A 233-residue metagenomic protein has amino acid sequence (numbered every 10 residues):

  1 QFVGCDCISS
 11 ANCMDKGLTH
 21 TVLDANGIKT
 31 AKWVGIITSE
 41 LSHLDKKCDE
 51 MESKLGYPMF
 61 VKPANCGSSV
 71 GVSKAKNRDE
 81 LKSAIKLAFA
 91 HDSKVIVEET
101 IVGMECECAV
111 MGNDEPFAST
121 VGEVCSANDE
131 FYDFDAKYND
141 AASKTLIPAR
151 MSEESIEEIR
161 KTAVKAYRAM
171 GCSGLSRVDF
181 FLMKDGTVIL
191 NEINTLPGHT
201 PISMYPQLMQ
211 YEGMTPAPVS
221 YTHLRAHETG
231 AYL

Functional and structural regions predicted by a protein language model:
Q1-S10: Short, acidic/small-residue loops that bind anionic groups at enzyme active sites
N12-G103: Active-site nucleotide/adenylate-binding loops and adjacent lid/helix of ATP-dependent enzymes
K76-K161, L182, T187-I189: Phosphate-binding site of ATP-dependent enzymes
E99, A109-V110, Y167-H199, M209: Conserved metal-phosphate-binding beta-hairpin within the catalytic cores of diverse ATP-dependent phosphoryl-transfer
V164: Short, basic/aromatic recognition patches
I202-P206: Beta-alpha-beta core module
T222-T229: Conserved small/polar residues in nucleotide/adenosyl-binding loops
